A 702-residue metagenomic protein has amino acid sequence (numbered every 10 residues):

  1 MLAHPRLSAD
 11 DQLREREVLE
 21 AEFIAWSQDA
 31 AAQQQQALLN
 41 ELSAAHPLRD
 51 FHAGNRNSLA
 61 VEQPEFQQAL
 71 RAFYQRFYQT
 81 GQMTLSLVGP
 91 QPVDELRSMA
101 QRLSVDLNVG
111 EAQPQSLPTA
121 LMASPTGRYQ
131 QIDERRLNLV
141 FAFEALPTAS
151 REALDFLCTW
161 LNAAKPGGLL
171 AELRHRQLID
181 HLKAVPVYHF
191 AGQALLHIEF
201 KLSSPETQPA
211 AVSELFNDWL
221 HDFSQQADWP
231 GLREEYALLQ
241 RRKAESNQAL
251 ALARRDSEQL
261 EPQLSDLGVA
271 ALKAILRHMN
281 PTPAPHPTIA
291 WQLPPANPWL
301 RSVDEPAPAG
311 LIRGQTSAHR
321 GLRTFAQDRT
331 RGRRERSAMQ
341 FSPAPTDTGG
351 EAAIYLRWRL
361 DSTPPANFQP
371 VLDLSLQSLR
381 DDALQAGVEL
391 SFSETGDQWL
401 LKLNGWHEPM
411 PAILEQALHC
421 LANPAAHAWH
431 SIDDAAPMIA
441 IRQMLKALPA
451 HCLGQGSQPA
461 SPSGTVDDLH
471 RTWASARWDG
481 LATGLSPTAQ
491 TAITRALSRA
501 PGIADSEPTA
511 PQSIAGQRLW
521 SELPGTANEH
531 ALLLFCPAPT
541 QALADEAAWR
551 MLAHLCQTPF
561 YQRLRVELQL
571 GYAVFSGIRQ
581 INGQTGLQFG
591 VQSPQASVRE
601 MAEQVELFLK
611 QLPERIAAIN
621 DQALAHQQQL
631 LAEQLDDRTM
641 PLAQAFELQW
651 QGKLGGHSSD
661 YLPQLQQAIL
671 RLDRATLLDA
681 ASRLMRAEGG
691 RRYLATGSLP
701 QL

Functional and structural regions predicted by a protein language model:
M1-P114, T159, L169, R176-T330 (+3 more regions): Charge-rich, well-structured scaffold segments of protease-associated domains
E111-E172, A253-E261, W291-V371, A504-R563: His/Glu-based metal-binding/catalytic segments typifying zinc-dependent metallopeptidases
F156, F200, A353-R357, D361-R380 (+3 more regions): Substrate-recognition/cap regions that form aromatic- and gly/pro-loop-enriched pockets for small-molecule ligands
L173, L379-A383, L564: Active-site palm subdomain of RNA-directed nucleic acid polymerases
